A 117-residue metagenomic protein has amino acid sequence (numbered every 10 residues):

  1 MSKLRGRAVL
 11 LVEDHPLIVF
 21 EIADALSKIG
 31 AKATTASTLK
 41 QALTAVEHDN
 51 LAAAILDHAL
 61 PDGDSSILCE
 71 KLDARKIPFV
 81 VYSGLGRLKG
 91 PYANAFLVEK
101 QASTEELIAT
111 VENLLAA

Functional and structural regions predicted by a protein language model:
M1-A8, P91, A102-A117: Non-catalytic signal-transmission and effector/linker regions of two-component phosphorelay proteins
E13: Conserved acidic carboxylate
F20-D24: Charged docking surfaces used in two-component/phosphorelay signaling
G30-S37, A45: Short hydrophobic/Thr-rich beta-strand motif most characteristic of the beta2 strand and flanking loop of CheY-like
L43-T44, I108: Alpha2 helix of the CheY-like receiver
H48-A53: Short acidic/histidine-rich motifs immediately flanking catalytic phosphotransfer sites in two-component signaling
L56-D73: Conserved phosphotransfer microenvironments
V80-S83: Hydrophobic/aromatic residues positioned on beta-strands within the core alpha/beta folds
